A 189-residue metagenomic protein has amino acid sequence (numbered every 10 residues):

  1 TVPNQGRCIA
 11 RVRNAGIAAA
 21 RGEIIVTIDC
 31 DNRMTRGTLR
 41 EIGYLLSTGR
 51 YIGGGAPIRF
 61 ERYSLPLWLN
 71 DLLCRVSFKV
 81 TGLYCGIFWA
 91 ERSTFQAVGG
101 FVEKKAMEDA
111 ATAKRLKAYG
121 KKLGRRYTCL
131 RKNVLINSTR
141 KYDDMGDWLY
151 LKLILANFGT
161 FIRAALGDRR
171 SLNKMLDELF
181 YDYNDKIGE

Functional and structural regions predicted by a protein language model:
P3-A20: Glycine-rich, basic loop-to-helix element that forms the pyrophosphate-binding segment of sugar-nucleotide handling
R21-G22, C85-V98: Conserved nucleotide-sugar donor-binding and metal-coordinating catalytic region shared by glycosyltransferases
I25: Short aromatic/hydrophobic "clamp" motif used to bind/position activated sugar donors
D29-R33: The conserved acidic donor/metal-binding loop of glycosyltransferases
G37-L65: Conserved donor NDP-sugar-binding/catalytic core segment of glycosyltransferases
G53-E61, L73-A90: A recurrent flexible, glycine/aromatic-enriched loop bordering the glycosyltransferase active site that acts as
T94-A97, K105-G124: A short, conserved alpha-helix in the catalytic core of glycosyltransferases
K117-E189: Hydrophobic helical membrane-anchoring modules
